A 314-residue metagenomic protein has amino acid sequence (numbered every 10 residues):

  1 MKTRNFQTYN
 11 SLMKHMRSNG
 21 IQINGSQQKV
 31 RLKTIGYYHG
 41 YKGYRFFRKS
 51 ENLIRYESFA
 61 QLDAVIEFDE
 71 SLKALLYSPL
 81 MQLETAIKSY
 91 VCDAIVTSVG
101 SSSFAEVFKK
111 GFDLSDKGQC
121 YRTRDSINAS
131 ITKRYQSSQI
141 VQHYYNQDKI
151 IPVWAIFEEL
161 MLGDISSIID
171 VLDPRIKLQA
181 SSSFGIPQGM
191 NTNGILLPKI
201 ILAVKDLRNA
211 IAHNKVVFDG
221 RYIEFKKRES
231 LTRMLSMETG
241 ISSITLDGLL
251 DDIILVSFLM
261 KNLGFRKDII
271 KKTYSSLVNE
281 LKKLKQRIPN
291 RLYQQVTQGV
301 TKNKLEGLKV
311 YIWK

Functional and structural regions predicted by a protein language model:
M1-D206, F218-K314: Extended intrinsically disordered or low-complexity regions, especially N/C-terminal cytosolic tails and loops, rather
N214: Acidic/aromatic/glycine-rich contiguous surface patches that form carbohydrate-binding/processing clefts and analogous
